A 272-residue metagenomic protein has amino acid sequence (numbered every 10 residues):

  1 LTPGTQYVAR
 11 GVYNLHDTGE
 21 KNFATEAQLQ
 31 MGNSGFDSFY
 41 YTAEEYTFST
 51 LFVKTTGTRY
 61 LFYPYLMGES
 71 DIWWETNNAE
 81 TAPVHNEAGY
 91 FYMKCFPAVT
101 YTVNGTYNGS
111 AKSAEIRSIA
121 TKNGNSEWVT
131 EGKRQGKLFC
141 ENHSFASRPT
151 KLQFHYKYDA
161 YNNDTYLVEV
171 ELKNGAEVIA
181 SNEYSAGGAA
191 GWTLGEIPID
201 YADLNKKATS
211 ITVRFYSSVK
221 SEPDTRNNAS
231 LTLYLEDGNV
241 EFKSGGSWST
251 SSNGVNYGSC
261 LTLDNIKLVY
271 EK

Functional and structural regions predicted by a protein language model:
L1-P3, Y201: Short, flexible loop/turn segments at beta-strand junctions in immunoglobulin-like and fibronectin type III
G4-G11: Short beta-strand segments enriched for Tyr within beta-sheet-rich domains, predominantly fibronectin type III
G11-Y13, F215: Conserved structural position at the C-terminal beta-strand of extracellular beta-sandwich adhesion modules
G19-P149, L167-E196, S210-K272: Aromatic (Trp/Tyr/Phe) and Gly/Pro-enriched flexible surface segments
R148-D159: A short beta-strand element within beta-rich, extracytoplasmic domains of secreted/secretory-pathway proteins
N162-D164, N205: A short beta-turn/strand-edge loop motif at beta-sheet boundaries
I197-D203: Short, hydrophobic beta-strand segments
